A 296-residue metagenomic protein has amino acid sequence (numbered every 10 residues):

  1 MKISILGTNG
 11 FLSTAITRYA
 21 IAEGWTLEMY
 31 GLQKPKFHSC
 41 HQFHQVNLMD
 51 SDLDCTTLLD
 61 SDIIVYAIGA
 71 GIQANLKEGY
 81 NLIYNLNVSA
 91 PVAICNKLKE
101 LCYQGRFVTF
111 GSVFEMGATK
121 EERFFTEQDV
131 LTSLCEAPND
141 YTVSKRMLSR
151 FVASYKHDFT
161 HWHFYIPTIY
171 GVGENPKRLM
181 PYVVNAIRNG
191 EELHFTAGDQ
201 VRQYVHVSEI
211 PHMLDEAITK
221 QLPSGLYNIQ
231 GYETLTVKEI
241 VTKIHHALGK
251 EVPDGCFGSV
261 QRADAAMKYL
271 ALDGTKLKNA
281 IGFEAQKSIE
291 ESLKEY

Functional and structural regions predicted by a protein language model:
I3-E23: N-terminal Rossmann NAD(P)H-binding glycine-rich loop of SDR-like oxidoreductase domains
L6, Y30, A67-A70, F107-V113 (+1 more regions): SDR active-site strand-loop-helix element
H38-D52: Rossmann-fold cofactor-recognition segment
L48-L86: NAD(P)H-binding glycine-rich loop region in Rossmannoid oxidoreductase-like domains and their noncatalytic homologs
V92-P138: Conserved Rossmann-fold NAD(P)-dependent oxidoreductase catalytic core, especially the SDR/UDP-sugar
D140, S144: Active-site helix of classical SDR
R146, R150-R202, V207-H212, K243-H245: NAD(P)-dependent short-chain dehydrogenase/reductase
I187, E191, F195-Y296: C-terminal substrate-binding subdomain of Rossmann-fold SDR/epimerase-dehydratase oxidoreductases
